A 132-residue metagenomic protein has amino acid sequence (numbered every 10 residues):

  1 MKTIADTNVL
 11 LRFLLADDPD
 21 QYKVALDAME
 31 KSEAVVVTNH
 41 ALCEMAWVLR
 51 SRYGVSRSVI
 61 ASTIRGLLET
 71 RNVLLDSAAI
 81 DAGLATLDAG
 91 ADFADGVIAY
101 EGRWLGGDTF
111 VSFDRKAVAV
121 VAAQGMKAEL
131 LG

Functional and structural regions predicted by a protein language model:
M1-K2, Y100-G132: Acidic, PIN/NYN-like endoribonuclease modules and their adjacent C-terminal/linker elements
M1-V37, R52-V59, Q124-K127, G132: Short, well-structured N-terminal submotif of metal-dependent ribonuclease cores
A5, C43, F113: Active-site flanking residues adjacent to catalytic metal/cofactor-binding acidic residues
V9, A41, A79, V97-I98 (+1 more regions): Alpha-helix capping/helix-boundary segments
T38, A94, F113: Replace "coordinates the UDP/GDP/TDP-sugar" with "coordinates nucleotide-activated sugar donors
E44-R71, M126: Active-site-proximal, substrate-binding regions of enzyme catalytic domains and RNA-binding/basic surfaces
A61-A89: Acidic catalytic patch
